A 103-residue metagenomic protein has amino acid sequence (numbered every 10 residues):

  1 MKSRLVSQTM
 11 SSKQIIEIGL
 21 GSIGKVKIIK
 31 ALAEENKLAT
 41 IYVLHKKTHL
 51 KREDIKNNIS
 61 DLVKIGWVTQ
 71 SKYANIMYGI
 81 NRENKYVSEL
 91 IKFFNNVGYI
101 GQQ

Functional and structural regions predicted by a protein language model:
K2-K27: Short alpha-helical segments that sit at the start of domains
G19, A33-N36: Short helix-capping/hinge SLiMs at alpha-helix to coil transitions
K30: A cross-family signal for key residues in well-ordered alpha-helices that form functional helical elements
K37-K47: Short acidic, hydrophobic short linear motifs in intrinsically disordered regions
L38, N75-M77: A generic structural signal for beta-strand entry/edge sites
H49-V63: Short amphipathic alpha-helical interaction segments
V63-Y73: A short, conserved structural fragment
M77, N81-Q103: Conserved segment of winged-helix/HTH DNA-binding domains
